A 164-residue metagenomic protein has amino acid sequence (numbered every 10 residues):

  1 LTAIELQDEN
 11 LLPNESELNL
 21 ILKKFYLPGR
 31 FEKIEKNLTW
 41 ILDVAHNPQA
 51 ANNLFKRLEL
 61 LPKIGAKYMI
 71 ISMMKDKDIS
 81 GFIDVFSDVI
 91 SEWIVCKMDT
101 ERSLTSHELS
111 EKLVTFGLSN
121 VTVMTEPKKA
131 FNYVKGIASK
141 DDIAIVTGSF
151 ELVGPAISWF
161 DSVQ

Functional and structural regions predicted by a protein language model:
L1-E92: Nucleotide phosphate-binding/pyrophosphate-handling subdomain across enzymes that bind or process nucleotide phosphates
L6-Q7, L58, P62, L113 (+2 more regions): Active-site catalytic pocket residues across diverse enzymes, especially alpha/beta-hydrolases
T39-W40, I83-I143: C-terminal helical cap/extension that packs against the catalytic core of soluble nucleotide-cofactor enzymes
D76-K77, E101, L152: Conserved nucleotide-binding/hydrolysis micro-motifs of P-loop NTPases
A130, L152-G154: Short, active-site-adjacent cap segments at secondary-structure transitions
S149: Active-site-proximal loop/hinge segments that shape catalytic or ion-binding/gating pockets
